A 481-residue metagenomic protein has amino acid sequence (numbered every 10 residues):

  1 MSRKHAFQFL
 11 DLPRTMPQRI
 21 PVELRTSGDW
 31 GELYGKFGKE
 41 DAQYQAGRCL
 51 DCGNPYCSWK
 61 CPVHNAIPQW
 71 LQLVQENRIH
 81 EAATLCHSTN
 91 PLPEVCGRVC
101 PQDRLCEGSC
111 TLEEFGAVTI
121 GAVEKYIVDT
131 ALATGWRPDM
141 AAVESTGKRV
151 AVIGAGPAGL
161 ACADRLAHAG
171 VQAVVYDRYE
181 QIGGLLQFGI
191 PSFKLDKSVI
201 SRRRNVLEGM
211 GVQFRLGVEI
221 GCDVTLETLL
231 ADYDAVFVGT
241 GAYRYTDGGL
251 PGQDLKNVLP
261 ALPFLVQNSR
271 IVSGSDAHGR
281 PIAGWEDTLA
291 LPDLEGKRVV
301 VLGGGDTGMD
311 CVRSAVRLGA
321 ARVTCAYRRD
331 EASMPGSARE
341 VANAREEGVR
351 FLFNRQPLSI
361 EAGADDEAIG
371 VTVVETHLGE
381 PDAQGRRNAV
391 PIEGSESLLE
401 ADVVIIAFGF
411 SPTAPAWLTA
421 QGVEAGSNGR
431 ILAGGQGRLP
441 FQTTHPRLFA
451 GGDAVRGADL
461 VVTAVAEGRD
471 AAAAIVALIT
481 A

Functional and structural regions predicted by a protein language model:
F7-F9, K36-P55, I79-L105: Immediate flanking context of iron-sulfur cluster ligation sites
L10-G35, H64-E76, L85-H87, S109 (+8 more regions): Beta1-alpha1 glycine-rich phosphate/pyrophosphate-binding loop at the start of Rossmann-like nucleotide-binding domains
W70, E94-R98, R104-I153, A169 (+3 more regions): FAD-binding core/adjacent interface of flavoenzyme oxidoreductases
G154-P157, G304-G305, D453: Glycine-rich Rossmann-fold phosphate-binding loop(s) that bind the pyrophosphate of adenine dinucleotide cofactors
L216-E227, N354-D366, H377-G379: A conserved short coil-to-beta-strand element within the FAD-binding core of flavoproteins
D254-G296, P381-A458: FAD-site-proximal beta/loop scaffold in flavoenzymes
P292-R329, A389-I392, S397-V403, F410-S411 (+3 more regions): Long hydrophobic segments that form regular secondary structure
C311, A454-T480: A conserved FAD-binding loop/helix module that cradles the flavin
